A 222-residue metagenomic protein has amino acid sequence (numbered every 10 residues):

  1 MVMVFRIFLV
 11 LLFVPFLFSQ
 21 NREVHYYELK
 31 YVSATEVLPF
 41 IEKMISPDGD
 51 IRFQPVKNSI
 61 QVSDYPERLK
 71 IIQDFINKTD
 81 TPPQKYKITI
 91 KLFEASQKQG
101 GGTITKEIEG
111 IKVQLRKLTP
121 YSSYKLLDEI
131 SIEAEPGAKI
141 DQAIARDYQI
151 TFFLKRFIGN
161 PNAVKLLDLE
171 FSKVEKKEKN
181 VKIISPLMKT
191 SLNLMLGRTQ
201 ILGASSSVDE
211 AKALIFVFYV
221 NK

Functional and structural regions predicted by a protein language model:
V4-S19: Sec-dependent N-terminal signal peptides
Q20-K222: Outer membrane pore-forming secretion/assembly proteins and partners of Gram-negative envelopes
